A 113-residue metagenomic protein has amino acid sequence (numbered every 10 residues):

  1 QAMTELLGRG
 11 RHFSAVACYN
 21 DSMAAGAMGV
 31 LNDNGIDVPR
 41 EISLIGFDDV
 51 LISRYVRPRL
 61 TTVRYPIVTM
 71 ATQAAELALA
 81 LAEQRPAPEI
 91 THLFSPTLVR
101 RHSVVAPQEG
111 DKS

Functional and structural regions predicted by a protein language model:
Q1: ATP/NTP phosphate-donor binding region
T4, G8-A17, D21-G110: Flexible loop/turn connectors
